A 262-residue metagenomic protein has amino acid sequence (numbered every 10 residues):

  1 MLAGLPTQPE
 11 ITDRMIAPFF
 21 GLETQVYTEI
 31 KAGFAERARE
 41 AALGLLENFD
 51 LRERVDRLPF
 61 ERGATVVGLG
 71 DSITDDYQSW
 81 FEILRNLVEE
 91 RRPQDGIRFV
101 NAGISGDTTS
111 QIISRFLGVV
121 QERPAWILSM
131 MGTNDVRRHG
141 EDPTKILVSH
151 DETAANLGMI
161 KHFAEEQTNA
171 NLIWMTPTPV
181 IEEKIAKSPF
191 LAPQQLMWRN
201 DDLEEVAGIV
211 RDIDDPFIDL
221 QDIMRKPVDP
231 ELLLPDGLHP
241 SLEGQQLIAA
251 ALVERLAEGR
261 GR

Functional and structural regions predicted by a protein language model:
M1-V67, E90-D95, Q121-E122, K184-Q194 (+3 more regions): N-terminal secretory targeting modules
T28-M159: Conserved SGNH/GDSL esterase-like catalytic core that processes O-acyl groups on lipids and polysaccharides
I112, E205, V210-P216, L233-R262: Histidine-centered active-site loop/cap adjacent to the catalytic His in serine esterases/O-acetyl transfer systems
L128-G132, E165, N171-M175: Conserved, well-ordered alpha-helix/loop/beta-strand core segments that scaffold catalytic motifs
V136-G140, I181-A186, R225-P230: Short acidic/His/Gly/Ser-rich catalytic and metal-binding motifs that mark active-site loops of diverse hydrolases
D142-H150, P189-L196, L233-P235: Short glycine-enriched, charge-decorated loop/helix-capping segments at active-site entrances that position
T176-P179, Q221-D222: Short, well-ordered beta-to-alpha junction loops that form the rim of enzyme active sites and present histidine/acidic
E182-L220: Substrate-gating cap/lid alpha-helix
